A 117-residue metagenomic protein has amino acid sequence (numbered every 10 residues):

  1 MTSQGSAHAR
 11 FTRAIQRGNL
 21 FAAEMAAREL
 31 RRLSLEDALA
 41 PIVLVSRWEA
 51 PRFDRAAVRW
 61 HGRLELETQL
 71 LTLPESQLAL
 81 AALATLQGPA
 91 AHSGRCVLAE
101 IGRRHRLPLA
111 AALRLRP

Functional and structural regions predicted by a protein language model:
M1-P117: Long, low-complexity, acidic Ser/Pro- and Gly-enriched intrinsically disordered regions in large eukaryotic
